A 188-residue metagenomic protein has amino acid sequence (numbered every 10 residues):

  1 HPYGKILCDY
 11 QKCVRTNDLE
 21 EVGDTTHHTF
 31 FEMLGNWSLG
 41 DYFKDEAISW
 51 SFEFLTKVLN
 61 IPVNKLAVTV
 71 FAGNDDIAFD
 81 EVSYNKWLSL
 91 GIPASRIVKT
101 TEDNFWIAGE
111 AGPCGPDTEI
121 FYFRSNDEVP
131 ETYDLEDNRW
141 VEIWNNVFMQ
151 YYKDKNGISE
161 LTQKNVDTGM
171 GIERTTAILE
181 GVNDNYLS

Functional and structural regions predicted by a protein language model:
H1-S188: Alpha-helical segments
